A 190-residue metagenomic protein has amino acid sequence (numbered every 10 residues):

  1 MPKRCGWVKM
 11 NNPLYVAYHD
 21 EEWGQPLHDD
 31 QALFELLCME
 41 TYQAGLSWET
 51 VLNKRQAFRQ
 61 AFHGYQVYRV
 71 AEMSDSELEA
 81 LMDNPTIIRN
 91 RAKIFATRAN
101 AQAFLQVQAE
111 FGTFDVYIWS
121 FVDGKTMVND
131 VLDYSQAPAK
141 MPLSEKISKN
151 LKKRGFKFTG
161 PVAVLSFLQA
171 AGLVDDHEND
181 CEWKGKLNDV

Functional and structural regions predicted by a protein language model:
M1-V190: HhH-family (HhH-GPD) DNA N-glycosylase catalytic core used in base-excision repair
